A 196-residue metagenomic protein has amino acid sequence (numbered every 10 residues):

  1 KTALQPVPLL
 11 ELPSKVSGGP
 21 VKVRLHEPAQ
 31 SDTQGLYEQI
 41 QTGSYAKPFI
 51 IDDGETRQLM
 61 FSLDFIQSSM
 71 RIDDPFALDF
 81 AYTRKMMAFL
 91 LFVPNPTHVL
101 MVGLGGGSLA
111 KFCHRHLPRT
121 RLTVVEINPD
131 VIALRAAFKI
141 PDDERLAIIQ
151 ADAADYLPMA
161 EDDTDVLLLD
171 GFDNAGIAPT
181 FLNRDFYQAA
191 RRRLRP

Functional and structural regions predicted by a protein language model:
K1-F61: N-terminal auxiliary segments of SAM/dcSAM-dependent transferases
P8, R57, P75-L194: The AdoMet/dcAdoMet-binding core of the Class I SAM-like
M60-S69, L167: Short, basic/glycine-rich phosphate-binding loops at helix/coil junctions that contact nucleotide phosphates
I72: Metabolite-binding pocket within alpha/beta catalytic cores that recognizes anionic/polar moieties
